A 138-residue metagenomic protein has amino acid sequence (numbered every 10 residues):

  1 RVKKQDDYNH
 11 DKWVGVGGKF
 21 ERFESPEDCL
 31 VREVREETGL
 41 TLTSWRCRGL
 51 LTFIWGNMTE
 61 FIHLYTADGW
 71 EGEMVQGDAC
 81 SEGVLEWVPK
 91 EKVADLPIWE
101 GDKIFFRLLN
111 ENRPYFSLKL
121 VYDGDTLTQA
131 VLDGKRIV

Functional and structural regions predicted by a protein language model:
R1, V75-D78, S117-K119: Short, hydrophobic secondary-structure boundary micro-motifs
R1-V14, T41-R46: N-terminal strand-loop-strand
D6, E71-E73, T126: Residues that cap or initiate secondary-structure elements
V14, K19-F20: Adenylate-forming
F20-T43, F53-L109, V131-V138: Unchanged
G49: Catalytic phosphate/metal-binding cores of nucleic-acid and nucleotide-processing enzymes, i.e., regions that mediate
E111-V138: Charged phosphate-binding loop/patch that engages nucleotide di/tri-phosphates or the phosphate backbone of nucleic
